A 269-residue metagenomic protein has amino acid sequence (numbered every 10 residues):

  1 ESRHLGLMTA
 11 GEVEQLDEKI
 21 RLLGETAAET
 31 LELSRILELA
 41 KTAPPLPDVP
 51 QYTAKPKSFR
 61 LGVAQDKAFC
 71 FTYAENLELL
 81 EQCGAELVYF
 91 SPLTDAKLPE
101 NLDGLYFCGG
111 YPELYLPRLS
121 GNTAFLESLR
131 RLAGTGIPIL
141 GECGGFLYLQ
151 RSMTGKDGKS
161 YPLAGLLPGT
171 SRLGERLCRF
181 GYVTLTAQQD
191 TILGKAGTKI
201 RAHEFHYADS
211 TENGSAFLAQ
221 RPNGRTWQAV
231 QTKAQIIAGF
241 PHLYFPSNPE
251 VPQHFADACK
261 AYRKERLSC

Functional and structural regions predicted by a protein language model:
E1-M8, A74-N76, P117, R151-S152 (+1 more regions): Short acidic, glycine/serine/threonine-rich loops at helix termini
E1-T53: Internal gly/pro-rich beta-alpha loop/helix module that stabilizes soluble enzyme cofactors or their anionic handles
L23-L33, L39-A43, C83, F90 (+6 more regions): Change "in soluble alpha/beta enzymes" to "in soluble alpha/beta proteins
K55-K57, F69-E81, E86-V88, L173 (+1 more regions): C-terminal and late-domain segments of enzyme folds
K57-G134: Phosphate-binding active sites in nucleotide-utilizing proteins
A64-D66, P92, C108-G110, R151 (+3 more regions): Fold-independent oxyanion-binding glycine-rich loops and adjacent beta-strand/coil segments at enzyme active sites
L105, E142, A164, F205 (+1 more regions): Hydrophobic, well-ordered secondary-structure elements that form the walls of internal hydrophobic environments
P112-T191: Cysteine-nucleophile active-site neighborhood
